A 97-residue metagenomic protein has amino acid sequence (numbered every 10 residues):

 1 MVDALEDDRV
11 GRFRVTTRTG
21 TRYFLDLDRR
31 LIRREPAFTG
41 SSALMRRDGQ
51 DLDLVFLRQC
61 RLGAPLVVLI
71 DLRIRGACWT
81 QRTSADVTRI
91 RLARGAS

Functional and structural regions predicted by a protein language model:
V2-D7: Surface-exposed ligand/attachment interfaces on beta-rich extracellular proteins
R9-G11: Short "repeat-start/strand-capping" segments in structured domains, especially the N-termini of parallel beta-helix
F13-R18: A short beta-strand micro-motif
T19-G40: Amphipathic, interaction-prone secondary-structure segments
T39-S97: Low-complexity intrinsically disordered segments
